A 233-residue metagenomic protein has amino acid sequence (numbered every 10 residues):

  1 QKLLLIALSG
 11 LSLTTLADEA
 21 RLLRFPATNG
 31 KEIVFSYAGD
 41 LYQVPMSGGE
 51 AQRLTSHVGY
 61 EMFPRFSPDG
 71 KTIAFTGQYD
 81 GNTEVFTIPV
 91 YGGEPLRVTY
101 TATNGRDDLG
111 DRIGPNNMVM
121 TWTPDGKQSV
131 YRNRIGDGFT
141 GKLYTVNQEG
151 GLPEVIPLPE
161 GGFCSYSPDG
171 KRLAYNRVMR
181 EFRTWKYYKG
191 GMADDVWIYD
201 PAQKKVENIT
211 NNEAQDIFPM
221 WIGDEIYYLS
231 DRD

Functional and structural regions predicted by a protein language model:
Q1-I6: Sec-dependent signal peptide recognition, specifically the positively charged N-region followed immediately by
A7-L16: Hydrophobic h-region of N-terminal signal peptides that target proteins for export in Gram-negative bacteria
A17-D18, S36-Y42, S56-E61, A74-F86 (+7 more regions): A flexible loop/linker signature enriched in serine peptidases of the S9 family
E19-M46: Mature N-terminal segment immediately following signal peptide/propeptide cleavage in secreted/periplasmic
G30-K31, D69-K71, D125-K127, D169-K171 (+1 more regions): Short coil/turn segments that connect the beta-strands within blades of beta-propeller domains
G48-A51: Histidine-rich, glycine-flanked metal-binding segment
